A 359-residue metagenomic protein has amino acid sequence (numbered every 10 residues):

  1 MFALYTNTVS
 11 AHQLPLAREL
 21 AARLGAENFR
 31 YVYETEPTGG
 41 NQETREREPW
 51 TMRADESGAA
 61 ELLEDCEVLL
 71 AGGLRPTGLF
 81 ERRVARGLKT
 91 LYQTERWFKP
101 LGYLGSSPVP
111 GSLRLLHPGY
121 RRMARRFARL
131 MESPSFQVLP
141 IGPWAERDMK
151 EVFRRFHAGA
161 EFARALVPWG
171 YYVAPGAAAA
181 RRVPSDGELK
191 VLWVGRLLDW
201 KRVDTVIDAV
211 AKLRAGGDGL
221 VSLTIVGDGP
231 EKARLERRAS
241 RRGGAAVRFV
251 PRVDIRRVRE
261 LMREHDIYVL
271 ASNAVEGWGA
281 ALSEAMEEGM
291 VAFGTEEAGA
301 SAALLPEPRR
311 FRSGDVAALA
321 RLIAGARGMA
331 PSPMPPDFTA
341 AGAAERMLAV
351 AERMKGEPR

Functional and structural regions predicted by a protein language model:
P37, W144-A145, A163-A178, P230: Short beta-strand->alpha-helix junction loop in the catalytic core of nucleotide-activated group-transfer enzymes
L113-L139, A145-R147, E151: Membrane-proximal helix-turn-helix segments that form the acceptor-binding/catalytic region of lipid-linked
L139, R182-K201, I207-V210, T224: Conserved donor-binding/catalytic core segment of Leloir-type glycosyltransferases
E236-R256: Nucleotide-activated donor-binding/catalytic signature segment of Leloir-type glycosyltransferases, i.e., the conserved
R252-V253, E260-H265: Short alpha-helical donor nucleotide-sugar binding micro-motif in glycosyltransferases
V291-G294: Short hydrophobic beta-strand element within catalytic cores of glycosyltransferases and related nucleotide-activated
P306-A317, A324-G328: Conserved acidic donor-binding segment of nucleotide-sugar-dependent glycosyltransferases
G328-R359: A charged, aromatic-enriched C-terminal amphipathic alpha-helix characteristic of glycosyltransferases across folds
